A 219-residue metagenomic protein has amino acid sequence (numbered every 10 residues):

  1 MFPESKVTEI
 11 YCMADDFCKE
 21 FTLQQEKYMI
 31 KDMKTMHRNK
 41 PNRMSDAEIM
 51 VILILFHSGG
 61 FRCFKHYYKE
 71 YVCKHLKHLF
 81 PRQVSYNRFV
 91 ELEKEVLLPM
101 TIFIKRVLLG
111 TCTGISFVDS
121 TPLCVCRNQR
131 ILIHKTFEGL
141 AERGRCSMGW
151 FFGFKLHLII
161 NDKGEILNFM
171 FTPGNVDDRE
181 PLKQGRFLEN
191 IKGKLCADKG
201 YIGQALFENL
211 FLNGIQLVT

Functional and structural regions predicted by a protein language model:
M1-T219: Short alpha-helical elements
